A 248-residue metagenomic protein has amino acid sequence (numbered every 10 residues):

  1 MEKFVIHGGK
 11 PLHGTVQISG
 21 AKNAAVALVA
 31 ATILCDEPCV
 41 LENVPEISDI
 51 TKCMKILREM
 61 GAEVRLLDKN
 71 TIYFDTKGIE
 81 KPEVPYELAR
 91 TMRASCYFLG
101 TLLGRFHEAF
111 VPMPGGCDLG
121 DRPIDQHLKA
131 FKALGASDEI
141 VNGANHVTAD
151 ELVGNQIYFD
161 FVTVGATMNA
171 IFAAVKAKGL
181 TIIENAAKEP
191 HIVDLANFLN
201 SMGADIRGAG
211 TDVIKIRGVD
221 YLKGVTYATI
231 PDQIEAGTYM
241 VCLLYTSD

Functional and structural regions predicted by a protein language model:
E2-F4, Q17-E42, T51, R65-I72: N-terminal glycine-rich anion-binding loops that anchor highly charged ligand groups
K10-T15, M60, G78-Y86, E151-F159 (+1 more regions): Short, charged/polar, Gly/Pro-enriched secondary-structure boundary elements
K22-A24, R93, F98-L99, V164-M168 (+1 more regions): Secondary-structure capping and domain/repeat boundary segments
E42-P114: Glycine-rich, N-terminal phosphate-binding loop and its surrounding beta-alpha-beta segment
T71-T76, A144-T148, V213-R217: Minor-groove-contacting beta-hairpin "wing" of winged helix-turn-helix DNA-binding domains
K81-Y158: Hydrophobic alpha-helical hairpins/lids featuring a short glycine-rich hinge
D160-L243: Internal metal/ion-chelating core segments
Y245-D248: Conserved small/polar residues in nucleotide/adenosyl-binding loops
